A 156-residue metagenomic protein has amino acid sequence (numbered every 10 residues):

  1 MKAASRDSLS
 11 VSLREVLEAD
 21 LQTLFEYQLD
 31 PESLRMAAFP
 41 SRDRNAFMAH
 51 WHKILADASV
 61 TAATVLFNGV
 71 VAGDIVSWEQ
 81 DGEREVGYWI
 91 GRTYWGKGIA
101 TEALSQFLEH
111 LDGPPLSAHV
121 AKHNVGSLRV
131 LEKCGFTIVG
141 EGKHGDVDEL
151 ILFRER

Functional and structural regions predicted by a protein language model:
M1-E32, M36, A62-R156: Acyl-donor (CoA/ACP) binding surface of acyl/acetyltransferases
E32-H52: Conserved GNAT-fold acetyl-CoA-binding loop/helix
K53-S59: Short loop/turn motifs at secondary-structure junctions and domain boundaries
